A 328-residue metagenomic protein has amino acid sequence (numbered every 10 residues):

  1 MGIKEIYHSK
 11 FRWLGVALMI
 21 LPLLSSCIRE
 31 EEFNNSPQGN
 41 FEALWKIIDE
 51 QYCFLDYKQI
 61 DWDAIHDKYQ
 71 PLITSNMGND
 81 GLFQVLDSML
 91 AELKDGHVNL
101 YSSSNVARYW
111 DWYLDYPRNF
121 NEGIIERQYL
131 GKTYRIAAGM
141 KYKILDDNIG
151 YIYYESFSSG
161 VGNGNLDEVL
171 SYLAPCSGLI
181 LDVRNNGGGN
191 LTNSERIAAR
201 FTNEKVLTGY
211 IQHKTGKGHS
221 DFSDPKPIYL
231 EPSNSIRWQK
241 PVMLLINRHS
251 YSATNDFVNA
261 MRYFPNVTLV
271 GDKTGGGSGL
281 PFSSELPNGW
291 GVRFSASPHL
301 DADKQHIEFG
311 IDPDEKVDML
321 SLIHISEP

Functional and structural regions predicted by a protein language model:
M1-N34: Bacterial Sec-dependent N-terminal signal peptides
G2, V161-N163, L173, H299-L300 (+2 more regions): Charged/polar interaction segments and conserved charged motifs
R12, A137-A138, G279: Short beta-strand-initiation
L21, L173-P175, I236: Alpha-helix termination/capping residues and helix-transition junctions
S26-H213, H219-P227, P241, S283 (+2 more regions): Flexible, low-complexity junctional segments that flank or bridge functional domains
T192-L320: Conserved acidic, small-residue-rich alpha-beta core segments centered on
L320-P328: Residue-level detector of conserved catalytic or cofactor/ligand-binding positions in enzyme active sites
